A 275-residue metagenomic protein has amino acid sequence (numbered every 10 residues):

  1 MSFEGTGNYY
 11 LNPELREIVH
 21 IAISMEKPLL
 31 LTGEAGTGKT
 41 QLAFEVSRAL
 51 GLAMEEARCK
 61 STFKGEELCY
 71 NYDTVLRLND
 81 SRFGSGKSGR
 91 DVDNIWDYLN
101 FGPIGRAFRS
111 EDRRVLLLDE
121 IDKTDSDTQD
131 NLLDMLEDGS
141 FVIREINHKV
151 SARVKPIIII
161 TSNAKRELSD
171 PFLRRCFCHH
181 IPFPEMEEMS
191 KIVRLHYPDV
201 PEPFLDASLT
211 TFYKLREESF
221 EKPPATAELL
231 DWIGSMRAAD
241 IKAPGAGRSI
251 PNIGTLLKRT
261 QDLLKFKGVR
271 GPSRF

Functional and structural regions predicted by a protein language model:
M1-F275: C-terminal regulatory/interaction module of P-loop NTP-utilizing enzymes
